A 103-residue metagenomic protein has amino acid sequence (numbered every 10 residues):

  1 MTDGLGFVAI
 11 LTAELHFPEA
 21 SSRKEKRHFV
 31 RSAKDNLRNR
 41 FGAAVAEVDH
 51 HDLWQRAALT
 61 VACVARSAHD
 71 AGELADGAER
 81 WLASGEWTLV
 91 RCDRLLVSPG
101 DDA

Functional and structural regions predicted by a protein language model:
T2-A44: N-terminal first-folded block
A9, A46-R66: Short, charge-patterned binding micro-sites
L11-L15, L59-V61, C92-R94: A structural signal for short, well-ordered beta-strand segments
S21, R27, D49-D52, D93 (+1 more regions): Solvent-exposed, flexible loop/coil residues
F41-D49, T88-L95: Short beta-strand elements
A65-A103: C-terminal structural segments of small proteins and small subunits
